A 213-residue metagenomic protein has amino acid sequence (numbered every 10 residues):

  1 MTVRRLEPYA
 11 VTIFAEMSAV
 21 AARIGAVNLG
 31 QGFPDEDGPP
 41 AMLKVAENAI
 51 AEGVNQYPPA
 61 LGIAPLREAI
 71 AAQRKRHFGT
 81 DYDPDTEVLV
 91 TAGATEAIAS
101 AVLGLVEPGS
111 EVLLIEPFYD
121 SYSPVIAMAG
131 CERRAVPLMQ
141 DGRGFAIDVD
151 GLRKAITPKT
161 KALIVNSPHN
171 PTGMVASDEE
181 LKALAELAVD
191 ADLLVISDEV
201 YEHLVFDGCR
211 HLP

Functional and structural regions predicted by a protein language model:
V3-G93, S100: N-terminal small-domain helix-loop-helix segment of the aminotransferase-like
M17, L29, A46, I70 (+6 more regions): Generic structural signal for small/hydrophobic residues in well-ordered secondary structure, especially within
G25, E111, E132, K161 (+1 more regions): Proline-centered loop/turn at the N-terminus of a beta-strand
G32, P117, P168, E199-Y201: Short strand-turn motif at the edge of the Rossmann-like AdoMet-binding core
D81-V88, P108-E111, K159: Short acidic capping loops at alpha-helix termini that bridge into adjacent secondary structure
V102-I126: Conserved PLP-anchoring active-site segment centered on the Schiff-base-forming lysine
E116, A135-Q140: Short beta->alpha connector loops at strand-helix junctions that form conserved, small/polar/Pro-enriched
S123, A127, R134, F145-K159 (+2 more regions): Active-site pre-lysine segment of PLP-dependent enzymes
